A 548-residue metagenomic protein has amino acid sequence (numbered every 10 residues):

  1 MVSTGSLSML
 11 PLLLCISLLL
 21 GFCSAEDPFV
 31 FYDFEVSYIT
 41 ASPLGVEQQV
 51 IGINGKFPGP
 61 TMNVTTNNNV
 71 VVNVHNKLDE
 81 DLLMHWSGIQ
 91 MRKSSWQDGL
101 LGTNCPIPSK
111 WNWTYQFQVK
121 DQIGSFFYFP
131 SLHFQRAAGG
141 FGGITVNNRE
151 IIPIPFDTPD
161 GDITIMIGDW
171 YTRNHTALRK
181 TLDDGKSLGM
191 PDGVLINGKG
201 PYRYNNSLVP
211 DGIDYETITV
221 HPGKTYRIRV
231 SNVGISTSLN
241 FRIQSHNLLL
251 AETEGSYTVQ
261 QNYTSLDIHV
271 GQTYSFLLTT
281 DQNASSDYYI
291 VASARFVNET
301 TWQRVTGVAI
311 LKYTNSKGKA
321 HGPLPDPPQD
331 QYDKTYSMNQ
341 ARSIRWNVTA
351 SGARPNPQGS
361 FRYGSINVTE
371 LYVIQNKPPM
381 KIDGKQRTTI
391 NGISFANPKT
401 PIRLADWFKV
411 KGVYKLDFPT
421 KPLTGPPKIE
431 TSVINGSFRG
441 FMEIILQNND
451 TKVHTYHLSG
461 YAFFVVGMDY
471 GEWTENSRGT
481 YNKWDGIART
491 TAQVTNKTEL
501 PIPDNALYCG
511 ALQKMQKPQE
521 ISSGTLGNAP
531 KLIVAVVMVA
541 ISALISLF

Functional and structural regions predicted by a protein language model:
G5-A25, I533-S546: Cleavable N-terminal signal peptides of Sec/SRP-targeted secreted and luminal proteins
V30-F156, T237-L266, Y288-Q303, I382-F438 (+2 more regions): Histidine- and aromatic-enriched segments that form or immediately flank copper-ligand environments
T114-F117, T273-T279: Exposed aromatic-hydrophobic patches
R149-I163, N315-Q331: Low-complexity, Pro/Ser/Thr- and charge-rich linker/hinge segments at domain boundaries
P159-T225, R229-G234, P328-R342, W346-A353 (+3 more regions): Acidic-aromatic/histidine active-site loop/patch
S231, S275-Y289: A conserved active-site cap/scaffold subdomain adjacent to cofactor or substrate pockets
Q358-R362, L371: Hard-cation-handling environments
N505, C509-A535: C-terminal GPI-anchoring signal of eukaryotic secretory precursors
